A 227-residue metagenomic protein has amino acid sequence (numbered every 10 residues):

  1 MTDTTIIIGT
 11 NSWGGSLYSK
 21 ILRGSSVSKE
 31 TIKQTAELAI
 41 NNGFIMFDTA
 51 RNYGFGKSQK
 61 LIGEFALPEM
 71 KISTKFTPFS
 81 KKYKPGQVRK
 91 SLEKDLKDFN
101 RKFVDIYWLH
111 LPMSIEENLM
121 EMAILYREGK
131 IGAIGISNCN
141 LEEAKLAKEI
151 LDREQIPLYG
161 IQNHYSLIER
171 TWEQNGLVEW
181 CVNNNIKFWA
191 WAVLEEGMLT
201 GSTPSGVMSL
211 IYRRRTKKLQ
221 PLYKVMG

Functional and structural regions predicted by a protein language model:
M1-K71, R127: N-terminal binding-site loop/beta-alpha segment at the start of enzyme catalytic domains that lines or forms
T2-D3, N41, I62-K71, E93-N100 (+4 more regions): Acidic (Asp/Glu)-rich catalytic clusters
I8, A39, F47, I62 (+7 more regions): Conserved, mostly hydrophobic/aromatic
G9, A50, Y107-H110, S137 (+1 more regions): Conserved residues at the C-terminal ends of beta-strands
R23-A39, Y83-N100, I115-M120, L141-K148 (+1 more regions): Short, acidic/polar
A50-Q59, F79-P85, H110-E117, L141-E142 (+1 more regions): Acidic-and-aromatic substrate-binding clefts and catalytic sites of carbohydrate-active enzymes
P68-K81, I106-H110, Q162-Y165: A short, structured active-site edge motif that brings together acidic residues
P112-G227: Beta/alpha (TIM)-barrel catalytic core signal, keyed to glycine-rich beta->alpha loops juxtaposed to Asp/Glu that bind
